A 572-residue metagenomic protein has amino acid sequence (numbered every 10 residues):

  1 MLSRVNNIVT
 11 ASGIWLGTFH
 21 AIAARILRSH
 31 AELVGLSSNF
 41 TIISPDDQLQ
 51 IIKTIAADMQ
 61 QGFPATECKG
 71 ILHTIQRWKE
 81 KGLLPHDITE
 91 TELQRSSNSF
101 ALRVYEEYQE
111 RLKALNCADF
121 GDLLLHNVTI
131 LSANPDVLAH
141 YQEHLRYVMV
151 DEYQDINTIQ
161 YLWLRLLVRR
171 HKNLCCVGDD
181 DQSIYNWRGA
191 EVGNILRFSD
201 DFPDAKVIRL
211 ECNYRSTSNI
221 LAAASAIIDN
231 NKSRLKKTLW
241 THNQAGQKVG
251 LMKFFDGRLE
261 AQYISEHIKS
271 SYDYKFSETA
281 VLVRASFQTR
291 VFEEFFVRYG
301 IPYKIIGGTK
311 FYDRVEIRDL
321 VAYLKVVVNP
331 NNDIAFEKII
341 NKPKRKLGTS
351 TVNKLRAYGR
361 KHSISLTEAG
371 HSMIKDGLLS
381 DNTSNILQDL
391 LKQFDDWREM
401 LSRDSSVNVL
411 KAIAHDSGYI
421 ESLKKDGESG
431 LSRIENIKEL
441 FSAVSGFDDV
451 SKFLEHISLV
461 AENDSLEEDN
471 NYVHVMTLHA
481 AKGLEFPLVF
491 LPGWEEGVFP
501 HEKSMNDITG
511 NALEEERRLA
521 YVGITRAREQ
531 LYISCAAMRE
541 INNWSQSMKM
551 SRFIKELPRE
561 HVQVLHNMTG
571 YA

Functional and structural regions predicted by a protein language model:
M1-S38, I42-I43, A139, G193 (+2 more regions): P-loop NTPase Walker
V9-G13, E32-D122, L145, R209 (+2 more regions): ATP-hydrolysis module of ASCE/P-loop NTPase motor domains, specifically the Walker B Asp-Glu catalytic pair
W15, I43, D47, Q94-R197 (+2 more regions): Conserved helicase NTPase motor core
L16-T18, D122, H126-N127, N471-L478: Conserved two-lobed SF2 helicase motor
I22-H30, D181-N186, R215-S216, I305-V328 (+1 more regions): Short alpha-helix plus adjacent loop in nuclease-associated cores
E90, Q94, K275, T289-I301 (+2 more regions): Conserved helicase C-terminal RecA-like lobe
P203-K206, E211-P302, K325-N329, K361 (+1 more regions): Helicase P-loop NTPase motor core
V562-A572: Acidic, low-complexity intrinsically disordered tails
